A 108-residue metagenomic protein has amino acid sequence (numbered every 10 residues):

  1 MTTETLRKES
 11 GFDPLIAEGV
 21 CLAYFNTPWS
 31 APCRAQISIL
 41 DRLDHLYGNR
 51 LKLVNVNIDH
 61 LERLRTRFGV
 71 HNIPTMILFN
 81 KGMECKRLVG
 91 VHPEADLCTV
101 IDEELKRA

Functional and structural regions predicted by a protein language model:
T3-V20: A short beta-strand-turn-helix
L6, F25, D44, G48-R63: Thiol-based oxidoreductase modules, predominantly thioredoxin-like and allied folds used for disulfide exchange
I16-S30: Short active-site neighborhood of thiol/selenol oxidoreductases, capturing the structured segment around
S30-C33, M76: The canonical Cys-X-X-Cys-His
R34-L46: Typically the conserved alpha-helix immediately C-terminal to a functionally engaged Cys/Sec in thioredoxin-like
F68-I77: Structural micro-motif
N80-A108: Non-catalytic, surface beta->alpha helical segment in thiol-disulfide oxidoreductase systems
